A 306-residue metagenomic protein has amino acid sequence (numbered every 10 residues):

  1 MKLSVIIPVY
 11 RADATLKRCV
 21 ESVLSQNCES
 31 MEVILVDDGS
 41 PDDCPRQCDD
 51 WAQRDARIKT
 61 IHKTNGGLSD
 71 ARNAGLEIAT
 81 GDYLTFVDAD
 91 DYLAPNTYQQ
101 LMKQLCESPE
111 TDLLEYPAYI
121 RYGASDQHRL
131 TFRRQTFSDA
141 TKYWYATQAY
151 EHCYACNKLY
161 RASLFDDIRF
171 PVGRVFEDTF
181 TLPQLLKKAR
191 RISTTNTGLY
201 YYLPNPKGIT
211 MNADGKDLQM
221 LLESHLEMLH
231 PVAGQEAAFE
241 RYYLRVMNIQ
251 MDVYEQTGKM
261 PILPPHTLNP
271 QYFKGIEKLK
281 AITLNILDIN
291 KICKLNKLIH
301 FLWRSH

Functional and structural regions predicted by a protein language model:
R11-S25: Short, well-formed alpha-helical segments that are part of the catalytic scaffolds of diverse glycosyltransferases
T15-K17, M31, D42-D50, H62 (+2 more regions): Acidic helix N-cap motif at the loop->helix transition within catalytic regions of sugar-transfer enzymes
S22, E29, D37-Q47, T64 (+1 more regions): A conserved acidic beta->alpha catalytic loop
K63-A79: Glycine-rich, basic loop-to-helix element that forms the pyrophosphate-binding segment of sugar-nucleotide handling
L68, A89-I192, K207-G215: Donor-binding/catalytic cores of nucleotide-activated saccharide and glycerol-phosphate transferases/polymerases
L84: Short aromatic/hydrophobic "clamp" motif used to bind/position activated sugar donors
L199-N205, N212-E240, I249-N269: Catalytic core of nucleotide-sugar-dependent glycosyltransferases
G258-H306: Membrane-interface aromatic/basic loop that binds lipid-linked glycans or pyrophosphate carriers, typified by
